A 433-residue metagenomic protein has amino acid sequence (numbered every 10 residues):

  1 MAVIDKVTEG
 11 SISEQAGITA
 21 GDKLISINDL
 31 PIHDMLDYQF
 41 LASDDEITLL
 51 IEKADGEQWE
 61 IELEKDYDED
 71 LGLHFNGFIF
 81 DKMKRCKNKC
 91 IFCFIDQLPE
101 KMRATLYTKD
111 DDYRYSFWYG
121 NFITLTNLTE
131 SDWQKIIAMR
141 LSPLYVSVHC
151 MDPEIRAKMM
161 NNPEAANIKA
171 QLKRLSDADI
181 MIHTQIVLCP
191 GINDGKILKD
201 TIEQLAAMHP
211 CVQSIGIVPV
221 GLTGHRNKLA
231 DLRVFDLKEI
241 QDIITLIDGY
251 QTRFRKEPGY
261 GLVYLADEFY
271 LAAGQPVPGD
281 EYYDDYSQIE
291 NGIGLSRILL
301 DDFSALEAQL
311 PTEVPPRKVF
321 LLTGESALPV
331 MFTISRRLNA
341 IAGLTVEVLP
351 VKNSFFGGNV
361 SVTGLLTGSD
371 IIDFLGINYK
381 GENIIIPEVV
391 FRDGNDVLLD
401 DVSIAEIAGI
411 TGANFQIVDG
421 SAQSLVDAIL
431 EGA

Functional and structural regions predicted by a protein language model:
M1-T8: PDZ/PDZ-like groove recognition
S13, G21-L24, L49, C93: Terminal peptide-recognition signature
Q15-H33: Conserved PDZ fold ligand-binding element
L30-Y38, E57-E60: Short, Lys/Arg- and Gly-enriched loop/turn segments at beta-strand edges
G56-Q58, K65-C211, G221-Y250: Conserved Radical SAM active-site core
P143-Y145, M181-H183, S214-G216, L262-Y264 (+1 more regions): Structural preference for beta-strand elements that scaffold enzyme active sites
R156, G191-I192, V212-K238, E257-E281 (+2 more regions): Flexible glycine/acidic-rich beta-alpha junction loops that bind and position SAM and/or redox cofactors in anaerobic
A273-A433: Radical SAM enzyme core and accessory elements
